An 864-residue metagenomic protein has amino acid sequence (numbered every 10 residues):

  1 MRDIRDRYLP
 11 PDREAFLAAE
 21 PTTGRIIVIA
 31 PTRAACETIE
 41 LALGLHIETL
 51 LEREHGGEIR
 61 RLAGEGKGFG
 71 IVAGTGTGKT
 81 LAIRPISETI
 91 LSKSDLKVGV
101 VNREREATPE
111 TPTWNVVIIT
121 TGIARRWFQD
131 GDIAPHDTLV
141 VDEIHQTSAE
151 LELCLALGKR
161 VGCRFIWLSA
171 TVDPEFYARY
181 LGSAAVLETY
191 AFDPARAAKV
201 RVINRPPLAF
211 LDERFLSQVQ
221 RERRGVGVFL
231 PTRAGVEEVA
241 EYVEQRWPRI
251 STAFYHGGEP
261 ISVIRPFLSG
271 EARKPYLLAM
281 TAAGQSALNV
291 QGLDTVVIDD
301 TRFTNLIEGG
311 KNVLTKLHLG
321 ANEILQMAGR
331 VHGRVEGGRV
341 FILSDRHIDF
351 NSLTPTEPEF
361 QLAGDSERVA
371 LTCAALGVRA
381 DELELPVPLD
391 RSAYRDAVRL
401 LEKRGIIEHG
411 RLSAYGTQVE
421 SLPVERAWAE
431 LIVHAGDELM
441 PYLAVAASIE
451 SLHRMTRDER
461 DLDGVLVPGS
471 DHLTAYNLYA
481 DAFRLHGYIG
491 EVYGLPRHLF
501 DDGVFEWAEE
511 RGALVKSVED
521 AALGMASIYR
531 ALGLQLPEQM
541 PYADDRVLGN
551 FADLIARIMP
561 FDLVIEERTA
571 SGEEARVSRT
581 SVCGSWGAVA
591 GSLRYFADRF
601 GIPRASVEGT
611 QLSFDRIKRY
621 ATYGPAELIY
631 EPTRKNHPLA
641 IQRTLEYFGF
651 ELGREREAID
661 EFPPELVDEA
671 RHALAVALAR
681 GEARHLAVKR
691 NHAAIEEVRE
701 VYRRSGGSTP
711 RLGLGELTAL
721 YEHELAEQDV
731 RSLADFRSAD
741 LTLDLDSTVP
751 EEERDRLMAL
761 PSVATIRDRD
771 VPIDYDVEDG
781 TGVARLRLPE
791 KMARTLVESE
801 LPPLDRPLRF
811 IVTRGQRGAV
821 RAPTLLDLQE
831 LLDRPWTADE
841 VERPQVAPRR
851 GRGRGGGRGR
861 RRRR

Functional and structural regions predicted by a protein language model:
M1-L431: P-loop NTPase motor module signature
P109-E110, L187-E188, L563-A570, E574 (+1 more regions): Short acidic-hydrophobic surface loop/beta-edge motif
D130-Q146, D299-R302, N322, T356 (+4 more regions): Extended active-site and interfacial segments that coordinate phosphate-rich ligands in large catalytic machineries
V140-D142, I250-Y255, P260-I261, P266 (+2 more regions): Charge-dense polyanion-binding interfaces
E336, F341-G469, C583-S585, V589-L639 (+2 more regions): The feature captures the C-terminal accessory region of ATP-dependent helicases and related nucleic-acid translocases
Y442-E574, R579-T580, G584-M758, E800-R864: Acidic, serine/threonine- and proline-rich low-complexity intrinsically disordered segments
S738-R806: C-terminal accessory/binding modules appended to enzymatic or scaffolding proteins
